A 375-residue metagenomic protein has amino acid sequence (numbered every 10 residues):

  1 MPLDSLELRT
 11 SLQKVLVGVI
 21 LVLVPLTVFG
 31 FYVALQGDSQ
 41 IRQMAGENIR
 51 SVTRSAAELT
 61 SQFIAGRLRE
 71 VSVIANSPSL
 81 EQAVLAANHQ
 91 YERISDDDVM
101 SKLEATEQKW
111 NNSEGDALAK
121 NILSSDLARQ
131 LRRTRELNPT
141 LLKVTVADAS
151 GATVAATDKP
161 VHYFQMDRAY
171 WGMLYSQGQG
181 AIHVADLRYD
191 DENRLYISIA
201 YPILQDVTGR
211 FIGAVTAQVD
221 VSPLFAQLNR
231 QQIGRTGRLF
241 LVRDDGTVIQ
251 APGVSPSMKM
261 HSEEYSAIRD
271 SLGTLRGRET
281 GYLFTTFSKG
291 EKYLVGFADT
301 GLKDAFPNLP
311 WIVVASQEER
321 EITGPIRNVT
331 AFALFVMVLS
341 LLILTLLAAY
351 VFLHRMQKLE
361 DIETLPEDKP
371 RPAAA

Functional and structural regions predicted by a protein language model:
P2-S39, E47, V52, F332-V351: Extreme N-terminal signal-anchor transmembrane helix of membrane signaling/transducer proteins, especially in bacteria
V15, P25-D116, E136-T140, A149 (+2 more regions): Juxtamembrane extracytoplasmic/periplasmic/luminal helical "stalk" adjacent to the first N-terminal
V33, V215-A217, V313-A315: Sensory beta-strand/linker motifs that couple input domains to effectors
A34, D38, A348-P370: Cytoplasmic juxtamembrane amphipathic helix immediately C-terminal to a transmembrane segment
G66-E104, R133-T153, Q179, N229-I249 (+1 more regions): Short N-terminal helix-loop-first-beta-strand/juxtamembrane motif that initiates sensory/input modules
A105-R132, L137, D158-R188, V254-T285: Extracytoplasmic/periplasmic sensor domains and loops in membrane signaling proteins
A128-S222, A226, R230: Extracytoplasmic/periplasmic ligand-binding sensor regions of membrane-associated signaling proteins
E263-F332: Extracellular/periplasmic juxtamembrane segments that couple receptor/chemosensory ectodomains to their
